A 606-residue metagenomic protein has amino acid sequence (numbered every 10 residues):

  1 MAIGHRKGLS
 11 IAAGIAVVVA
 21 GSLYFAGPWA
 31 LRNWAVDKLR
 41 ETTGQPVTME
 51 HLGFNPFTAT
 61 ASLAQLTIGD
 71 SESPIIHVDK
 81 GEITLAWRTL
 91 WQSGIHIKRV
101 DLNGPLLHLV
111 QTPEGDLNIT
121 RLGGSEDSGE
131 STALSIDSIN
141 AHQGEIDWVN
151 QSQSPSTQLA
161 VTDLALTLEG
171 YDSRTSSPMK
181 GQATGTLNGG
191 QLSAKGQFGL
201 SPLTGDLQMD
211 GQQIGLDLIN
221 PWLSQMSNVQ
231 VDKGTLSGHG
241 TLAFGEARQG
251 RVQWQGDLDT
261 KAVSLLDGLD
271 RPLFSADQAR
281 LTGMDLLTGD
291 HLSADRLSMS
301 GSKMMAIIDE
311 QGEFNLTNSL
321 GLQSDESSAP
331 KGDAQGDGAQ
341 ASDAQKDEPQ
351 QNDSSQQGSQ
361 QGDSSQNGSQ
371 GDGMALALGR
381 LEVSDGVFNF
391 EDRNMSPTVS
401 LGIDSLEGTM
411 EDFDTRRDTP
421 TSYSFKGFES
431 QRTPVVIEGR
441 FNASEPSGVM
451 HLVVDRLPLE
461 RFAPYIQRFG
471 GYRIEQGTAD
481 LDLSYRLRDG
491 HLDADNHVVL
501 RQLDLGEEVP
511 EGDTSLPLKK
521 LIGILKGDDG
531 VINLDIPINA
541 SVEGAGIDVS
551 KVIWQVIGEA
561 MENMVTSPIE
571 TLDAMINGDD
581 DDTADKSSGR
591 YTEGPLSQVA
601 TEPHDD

Functional and structural regions predicted by a protein language model:
A2-G44, T48, L207, S567 (+2 more regions): N-terminal type II signal-anchor transmembrane helix that functions as the membrane-insertion/stop-transfer segment
V19-E114, L192-T204, Q225-D295, M299 (+1 more regions): Terminal hydrophobic membrane-targeting helix
T42-T43, A59, Q65, I119-G124 (+7 more regions): Flexible, solvent-exposed coil segments and beta strand-coil junctions, predominantly the extracellular/periplasmic
G44-P46, E72-L85, E114, L122 (+9 more regions): Amphipathic hydrophobic-ligand
Q45, Q65-T167, R174, L200 (+8 more regions): Secondary-structure transition motifs
A64-G69, M179-L187, G196, T421-S430 (+1 more regions): Short beta-strand segments that buttress and anchor functional surface loops
G199, D210-Q212, A243, D259 (+4 more regions): Outer-membrane beta-barrel pore domains and translocons
